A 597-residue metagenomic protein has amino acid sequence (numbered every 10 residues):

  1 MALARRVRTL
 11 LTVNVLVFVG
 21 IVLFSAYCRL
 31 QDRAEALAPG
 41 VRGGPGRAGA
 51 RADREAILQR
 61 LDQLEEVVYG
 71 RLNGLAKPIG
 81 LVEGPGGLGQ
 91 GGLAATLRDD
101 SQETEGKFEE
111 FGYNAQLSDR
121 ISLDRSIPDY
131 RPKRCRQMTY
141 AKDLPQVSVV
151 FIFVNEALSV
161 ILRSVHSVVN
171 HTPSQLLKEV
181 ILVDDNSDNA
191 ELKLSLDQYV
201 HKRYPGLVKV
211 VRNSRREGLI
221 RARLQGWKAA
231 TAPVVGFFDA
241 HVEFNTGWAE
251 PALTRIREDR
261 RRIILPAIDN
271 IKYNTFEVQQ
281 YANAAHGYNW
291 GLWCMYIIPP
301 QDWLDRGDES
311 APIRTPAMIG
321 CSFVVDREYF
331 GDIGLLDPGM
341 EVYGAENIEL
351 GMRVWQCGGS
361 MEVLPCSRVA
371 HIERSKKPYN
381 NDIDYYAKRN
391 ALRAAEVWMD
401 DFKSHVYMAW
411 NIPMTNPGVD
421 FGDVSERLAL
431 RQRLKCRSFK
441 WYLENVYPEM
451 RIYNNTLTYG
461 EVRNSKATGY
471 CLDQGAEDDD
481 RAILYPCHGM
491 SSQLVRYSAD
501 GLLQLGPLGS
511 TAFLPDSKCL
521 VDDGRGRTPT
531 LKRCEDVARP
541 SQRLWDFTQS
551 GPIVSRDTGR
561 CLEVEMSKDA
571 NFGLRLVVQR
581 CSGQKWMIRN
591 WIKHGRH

Functional and structural regions predicted by a protein language model:
M1-V68: N-terminal signal-anchor transmembrane helix specifying type II single-pass membrane topology of secretory-pathway
T9, L23, P39-G40, I57 (+1 more regions): N-proximal low-complexity "stem/linker" segments adjacent to membrane-targeting elements
V169-R212: Acidic donor-binding segment of Leloir-type glycosyltransferases
S214-A230: Glycine-rich, basic loop-to-helix element that forms the pyrophosphate-binding segment of sugar-nucleotide handling
I220, M295-V324, E328: A recurrent flexible, glycine/aromatic-enriched loop bordering the glycosyltransferase active site that acts as
V235: Short aromatic/hydrophobic "clamp" motif used to bind/position activated sugar donors
E243, G247-C294, S360: Conserved donor NDP-sugar-binding/catalytic core segment of glycosyltransferases
E449-H597: Lectin-like carbohydrate-binding module/patch detector with strong preference for beta-trefoil
